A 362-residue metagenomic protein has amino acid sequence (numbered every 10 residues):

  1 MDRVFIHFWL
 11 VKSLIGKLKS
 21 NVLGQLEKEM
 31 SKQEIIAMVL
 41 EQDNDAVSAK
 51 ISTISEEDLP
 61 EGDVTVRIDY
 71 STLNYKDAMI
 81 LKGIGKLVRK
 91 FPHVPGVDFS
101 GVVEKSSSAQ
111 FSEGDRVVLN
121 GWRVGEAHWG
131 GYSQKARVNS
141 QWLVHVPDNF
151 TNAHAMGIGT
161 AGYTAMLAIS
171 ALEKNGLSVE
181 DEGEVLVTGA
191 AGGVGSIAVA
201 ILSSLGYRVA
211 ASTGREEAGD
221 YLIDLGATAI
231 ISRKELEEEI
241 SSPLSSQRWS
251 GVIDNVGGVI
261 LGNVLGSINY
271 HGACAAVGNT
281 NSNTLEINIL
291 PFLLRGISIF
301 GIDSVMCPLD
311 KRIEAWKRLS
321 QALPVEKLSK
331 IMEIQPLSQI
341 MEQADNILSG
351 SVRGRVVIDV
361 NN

Functional and structural regions predicted by a protein language model:
Q33, I313-N362: C-terminal hydrophobic helical "lid"/dimerization subdomain of Rossmann-like NAD(P)H-dependent oxidoreductases
E57-L73, I84-V124: Glycine-rich beta-strand-centered segment in the early N-terminal region that forms part of a ligand/cofactor-binding
N120-V185: NAD(P)H dinucleotide-binding glycine-rich loop of Rossmann-like/cofactor-binding domains, especially the beta1-alpha1
G189-S196: Glycine-rich NAD(P) Rossmann-fold beta1-alpha1 loop
S203-V259, K317: Adenosine-nucleotide cofactor-binding segment
V259-V325, V360-N362: Glycine-rich phosphate-binding loop and adjacent beta-alpha segment of Rossmann(oid) nucleotide-cofactor-binding
